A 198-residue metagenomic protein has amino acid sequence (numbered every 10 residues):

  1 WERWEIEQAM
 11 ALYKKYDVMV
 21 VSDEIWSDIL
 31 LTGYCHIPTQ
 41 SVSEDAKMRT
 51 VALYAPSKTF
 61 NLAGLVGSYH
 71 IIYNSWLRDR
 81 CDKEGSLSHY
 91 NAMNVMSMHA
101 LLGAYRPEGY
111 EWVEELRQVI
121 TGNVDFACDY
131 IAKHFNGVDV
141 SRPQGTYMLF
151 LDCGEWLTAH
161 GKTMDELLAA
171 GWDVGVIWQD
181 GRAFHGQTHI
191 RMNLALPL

Functional and structural regions predicted by a protein language model:
W1-L198: PLP-dependent class I/II
